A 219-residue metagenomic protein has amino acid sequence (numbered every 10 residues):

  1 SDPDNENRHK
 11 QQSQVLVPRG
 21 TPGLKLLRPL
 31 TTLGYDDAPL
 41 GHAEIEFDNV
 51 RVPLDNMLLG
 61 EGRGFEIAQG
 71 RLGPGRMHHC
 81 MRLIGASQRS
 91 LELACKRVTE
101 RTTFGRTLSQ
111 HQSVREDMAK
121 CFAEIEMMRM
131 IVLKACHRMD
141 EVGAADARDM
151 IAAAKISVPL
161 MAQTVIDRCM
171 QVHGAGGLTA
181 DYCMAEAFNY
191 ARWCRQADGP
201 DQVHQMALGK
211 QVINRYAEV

Functional and structural regions predicted by a protein language model:
S1-L27: A short core secondary-structure module
D2-N5, T21-P22, T31, V52 (+2 more regions): Short, glycine-/Ser/Thr-/acidic-enriched flexible segments
D4-E6, L33-G41: Short Gly/Pro-enriched turn/cap motifs at secondary-structure boundaries
S13, G41-I45: Short beta-strand micro-motifs in enzyme catalytic cores
R19, L30, G62: A short beta-strand motif that forms part of the nucleic acid-binding face of small beta-barrel RNA-binding folds
L26-T32, G174: Sequence-specific dsDNA recognition surfaces
T31-G34, T103: Glycine-anchored helix-breaking recognition loops at helix->coil/strand junctions
E44-N49, L54, E61-F65, Q69-V219: Alpha-helical interface subdomain recognition
